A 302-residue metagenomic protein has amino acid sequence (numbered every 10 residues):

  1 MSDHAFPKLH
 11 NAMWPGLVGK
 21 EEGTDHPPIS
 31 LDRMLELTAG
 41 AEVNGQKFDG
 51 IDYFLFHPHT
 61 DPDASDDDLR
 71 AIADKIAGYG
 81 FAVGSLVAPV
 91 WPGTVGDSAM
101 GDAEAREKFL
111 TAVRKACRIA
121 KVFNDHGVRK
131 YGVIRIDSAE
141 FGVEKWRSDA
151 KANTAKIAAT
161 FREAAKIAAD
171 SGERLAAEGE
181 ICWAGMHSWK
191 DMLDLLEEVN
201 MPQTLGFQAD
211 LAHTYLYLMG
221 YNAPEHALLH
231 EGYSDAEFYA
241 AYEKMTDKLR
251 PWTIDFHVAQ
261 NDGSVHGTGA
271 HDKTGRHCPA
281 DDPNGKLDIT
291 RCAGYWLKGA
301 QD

Functional and structural regions predicted by a protein language model:
M1-K130, A152, R162, A169: N-terminal pre-domain/capping segments
A5-A12, D49-Y53, F81-A88, G132-I136 (+4 more regions): Hydrophobic faces of well-ordered beta-strands that scaffold small-molecule active sites in alpha/beta enzyme cores
L17, D25-I29, Y53-D68, P92-D97 (+6 more regions): Acidic-and-aromatic substrate-binding clefts and catalytic sites of carbohydrate-active enzymes
I29, V133, H277-R291: Surface-exposed intrinsically disordered loops and tails
E36, Y239-M245, P283-D302: A short, acidic, amphipathic alpha-helical segment used as a generic capping/interface helix at domain edges
L69-A88, K156-A169, L193-P202, L287-K298: Alpha-helix-loop-beta-strand connector modules within alpha/beta enzyme cores
I119-S148, S171-C182: Active-site groove signature of glycoside hydrolases
A152, A158-P279: Acidic/histidine-rich catalytic cores of soluble enzymes
